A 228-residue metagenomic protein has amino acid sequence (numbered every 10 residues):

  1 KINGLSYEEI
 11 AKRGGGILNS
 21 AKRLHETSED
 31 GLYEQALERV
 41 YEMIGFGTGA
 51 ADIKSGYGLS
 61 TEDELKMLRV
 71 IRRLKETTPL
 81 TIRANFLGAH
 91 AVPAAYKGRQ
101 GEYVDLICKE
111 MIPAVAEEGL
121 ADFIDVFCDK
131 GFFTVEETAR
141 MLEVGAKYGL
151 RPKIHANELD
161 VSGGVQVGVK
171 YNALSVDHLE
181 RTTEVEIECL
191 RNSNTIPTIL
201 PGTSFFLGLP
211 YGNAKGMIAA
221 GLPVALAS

Functional and structural regions predicted by a protein language model:
K1-L5: Replace "His-x-His-based motif
G15-L37, Y41-E42, G49-S162: Metal-coordinating catalytic core of metallo-dependent amide/deamination hydrolases
F46, T77, E117-E118, Y171 (+2 more regions): Alpha-helix C-cap/termination motif
R151-P152, D160-S228: Active-site-adjacent C-terminal substructures of enzyme catalytic domains
